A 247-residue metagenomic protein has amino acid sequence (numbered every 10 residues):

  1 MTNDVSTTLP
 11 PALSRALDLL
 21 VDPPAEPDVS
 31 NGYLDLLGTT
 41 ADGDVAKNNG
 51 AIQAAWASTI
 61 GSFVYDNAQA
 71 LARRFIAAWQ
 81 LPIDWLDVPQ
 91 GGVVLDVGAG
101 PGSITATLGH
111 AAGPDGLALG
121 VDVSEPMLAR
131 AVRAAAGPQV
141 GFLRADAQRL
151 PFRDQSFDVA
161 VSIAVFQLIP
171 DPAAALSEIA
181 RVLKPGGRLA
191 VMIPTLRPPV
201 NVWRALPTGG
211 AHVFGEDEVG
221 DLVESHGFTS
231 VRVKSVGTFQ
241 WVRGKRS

Functional and structural regions predicted by a protein language model:
T2-A51: N-terminal auxiliary segments of SAM/dcSAM-dependent transferases
A72-Q90, T107: Conserved alpha-helix/loop element of class I SAM-dependent methyltransferases that forms part of the SAM/SAH-binding
V93-R149: Class I SAM-dependent methyltransferase SAM/SAH-binding core
Q148-V159: A short acidic, Gly/Pro-enriched loop at the edge of an enzyme's catalytic core that lines a small-molecule cofactor
V159-D171: A short SAM/SAH-binding and catalytic strip from SAM-dependent methyltransferases
A173-P185: A short glycine-rich, Lys/Arg-flanked "PGG" loop and its adjoining helix->strand segment in the class I
R188-V213: Conserved class I S-adenosyl-L-methionine
G227-S247: Core SAM-dependent methyltransferase catalytic element
